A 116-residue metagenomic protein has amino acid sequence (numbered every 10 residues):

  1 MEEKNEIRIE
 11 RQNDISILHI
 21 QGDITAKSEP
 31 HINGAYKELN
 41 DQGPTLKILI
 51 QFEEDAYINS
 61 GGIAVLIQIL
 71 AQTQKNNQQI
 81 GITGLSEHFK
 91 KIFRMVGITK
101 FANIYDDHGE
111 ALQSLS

Functional and structural regions predicted by a protein language model:
E3-G34, F52-E53: STAS-typified acidic loop motif
A26-A102: Amphipathic alpha-helical interaction surfaces in cytosolic regulatory modules
E87, G109-E110: Acidic phosphotransfer microenvironment of two-component signaling modules
N103-D107: Short acidic-hydrophobic, aromatic-tinged amphipathic segments that line or gate anion-handling sites
L112-S116: Short hydrophobic/aromatic patches at helix-to-coil boundaries
